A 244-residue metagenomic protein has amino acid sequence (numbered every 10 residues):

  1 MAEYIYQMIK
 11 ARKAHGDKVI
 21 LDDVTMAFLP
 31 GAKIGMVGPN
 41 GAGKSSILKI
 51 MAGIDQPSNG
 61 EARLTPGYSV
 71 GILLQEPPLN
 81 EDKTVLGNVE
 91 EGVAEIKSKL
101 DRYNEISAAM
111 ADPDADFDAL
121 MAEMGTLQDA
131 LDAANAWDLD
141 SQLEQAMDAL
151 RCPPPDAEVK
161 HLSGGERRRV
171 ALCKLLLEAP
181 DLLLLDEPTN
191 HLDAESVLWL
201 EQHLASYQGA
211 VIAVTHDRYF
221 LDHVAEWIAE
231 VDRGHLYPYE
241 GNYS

Functional and structural regions predicted by a protein language model:
M1-S244: ABC ATP-binding cassette signature C-motif
